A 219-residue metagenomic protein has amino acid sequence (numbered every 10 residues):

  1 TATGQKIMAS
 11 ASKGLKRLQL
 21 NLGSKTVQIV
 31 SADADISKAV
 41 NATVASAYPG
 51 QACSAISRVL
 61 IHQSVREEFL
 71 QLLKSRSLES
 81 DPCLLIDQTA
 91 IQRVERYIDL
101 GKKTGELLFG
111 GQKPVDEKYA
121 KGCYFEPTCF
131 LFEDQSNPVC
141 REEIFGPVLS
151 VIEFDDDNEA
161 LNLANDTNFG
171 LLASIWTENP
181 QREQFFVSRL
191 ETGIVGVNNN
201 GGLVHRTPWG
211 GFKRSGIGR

Functional and structural regions predicted by a protein language model:
A2-D134, V197: ALDH superfamily catalytic-core signature
I29, A120-R219: Conserved C-terminal structural/oligomerization subdomain of aldehyde/semialdehyde dehydrogenase
